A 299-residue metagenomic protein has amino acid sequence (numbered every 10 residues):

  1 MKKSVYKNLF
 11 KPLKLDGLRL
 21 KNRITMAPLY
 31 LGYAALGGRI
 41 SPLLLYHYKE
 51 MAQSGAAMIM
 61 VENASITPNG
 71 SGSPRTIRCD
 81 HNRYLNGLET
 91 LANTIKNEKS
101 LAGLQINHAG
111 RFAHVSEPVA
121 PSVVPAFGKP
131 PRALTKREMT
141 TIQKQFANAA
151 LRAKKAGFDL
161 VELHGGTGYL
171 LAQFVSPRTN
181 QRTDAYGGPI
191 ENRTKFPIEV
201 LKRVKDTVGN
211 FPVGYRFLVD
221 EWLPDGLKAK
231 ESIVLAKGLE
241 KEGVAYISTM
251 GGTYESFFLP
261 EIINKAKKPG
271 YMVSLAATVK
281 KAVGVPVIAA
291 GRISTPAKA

Functional and structural regions predicted by a protein language model:
M1-A299: Flavin-dependent oxidoreductase catalytic cores
